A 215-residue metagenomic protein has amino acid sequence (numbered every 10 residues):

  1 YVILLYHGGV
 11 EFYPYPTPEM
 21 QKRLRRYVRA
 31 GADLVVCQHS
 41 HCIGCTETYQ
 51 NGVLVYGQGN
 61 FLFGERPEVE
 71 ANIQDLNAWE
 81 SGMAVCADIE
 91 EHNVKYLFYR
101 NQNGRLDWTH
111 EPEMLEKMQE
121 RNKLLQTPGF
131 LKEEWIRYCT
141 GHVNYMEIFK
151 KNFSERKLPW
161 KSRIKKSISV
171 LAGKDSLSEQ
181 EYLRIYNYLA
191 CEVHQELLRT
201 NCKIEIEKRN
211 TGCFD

Functional and structural regions predicted by a protein language model:
Y1-L5, Q21-K22, D107: Binuclear metal-dependent hydrolase catalytic cores centered on His/Asp/Glu-rich metal-binding motifs
Y1-V2, Y49-L54, E91-N93: Beta-strand-turn-beta hairpins that frame and shape the catalytic cleft of phosphate-ester-processing enzymes
Y1-Y15: Short acidic, glycine-rich surface-loop motifs adjacent to enzyme active sites
H7-E11, H41, G59-F61, Y99: Active-site beta-loop-alpha junctions enriched in small/polar residues
P16-E19, C191: Alpha-helix initiation/capping motif
P18-M83: Conserved beta-sheet core of the metallophosphoesterase superfamily
I73-D215: A short C-terminal boundary segment appended to hydrolase-like catalytic domains
